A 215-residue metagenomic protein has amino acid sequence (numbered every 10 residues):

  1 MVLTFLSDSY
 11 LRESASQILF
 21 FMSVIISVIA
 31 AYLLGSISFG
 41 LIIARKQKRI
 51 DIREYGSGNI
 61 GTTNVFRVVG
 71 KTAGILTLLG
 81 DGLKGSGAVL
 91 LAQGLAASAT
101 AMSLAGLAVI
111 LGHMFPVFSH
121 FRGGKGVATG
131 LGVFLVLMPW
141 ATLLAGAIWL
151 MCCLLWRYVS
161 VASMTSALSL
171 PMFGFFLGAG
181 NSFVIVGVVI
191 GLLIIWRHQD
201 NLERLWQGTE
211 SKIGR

Functional and structural regions predicted by a protein language model:
M1-M22: Short, strongly hydrophobic alpha-helical membrane anchors
S23, S27, A73-L79, L83-V117 (+3 more regions): Nucleotide and nucleotide-moiety/phosphate-recognizing core
S23-Q47: N-terminal signal-anchor transmembrane alpha helix
A31-S36, V109-H113, W149, C153 (+2 more regions): Alpha-helical transmembrane segments of multi-pass membrane proteins
L41-A73, Q199-R215: Cytosolic, membrane-interface loops and tails of multi-pass inner-membrane proteins
I50-G61, F118-L131, Y158-S166: Short, non-helical or kinked segments that cap or interrupt transmembrane helices
F66-V69, A92-L95, A108, G112 (+2 more regions): Interfacial segments of multi-pass membrane proteins
L143, V159-A167, A179-I190: Loop-to-transmembrane alpha-helix initiation sites
